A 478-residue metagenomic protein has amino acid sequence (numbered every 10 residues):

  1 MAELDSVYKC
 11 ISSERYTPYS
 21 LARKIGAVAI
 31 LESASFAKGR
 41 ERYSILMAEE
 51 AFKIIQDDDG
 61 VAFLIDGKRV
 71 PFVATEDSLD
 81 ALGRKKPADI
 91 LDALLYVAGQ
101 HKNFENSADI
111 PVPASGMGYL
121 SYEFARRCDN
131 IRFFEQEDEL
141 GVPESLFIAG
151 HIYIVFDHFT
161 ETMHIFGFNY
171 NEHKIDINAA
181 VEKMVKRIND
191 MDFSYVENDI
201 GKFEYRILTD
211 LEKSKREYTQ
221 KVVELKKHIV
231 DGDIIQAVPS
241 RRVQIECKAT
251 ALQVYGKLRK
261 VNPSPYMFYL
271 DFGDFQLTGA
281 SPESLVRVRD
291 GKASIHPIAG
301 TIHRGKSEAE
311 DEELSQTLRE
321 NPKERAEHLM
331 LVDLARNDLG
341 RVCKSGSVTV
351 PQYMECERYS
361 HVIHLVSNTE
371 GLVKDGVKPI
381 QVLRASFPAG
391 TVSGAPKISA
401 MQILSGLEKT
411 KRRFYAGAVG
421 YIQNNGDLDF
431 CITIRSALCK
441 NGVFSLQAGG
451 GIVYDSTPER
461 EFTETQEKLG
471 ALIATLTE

Functional and structural regions predicted by a protein language model:
M1-E478: Extended alpha-helical targeting/anchoring segments, especially N-terminal organellar/secretory targeting helices
